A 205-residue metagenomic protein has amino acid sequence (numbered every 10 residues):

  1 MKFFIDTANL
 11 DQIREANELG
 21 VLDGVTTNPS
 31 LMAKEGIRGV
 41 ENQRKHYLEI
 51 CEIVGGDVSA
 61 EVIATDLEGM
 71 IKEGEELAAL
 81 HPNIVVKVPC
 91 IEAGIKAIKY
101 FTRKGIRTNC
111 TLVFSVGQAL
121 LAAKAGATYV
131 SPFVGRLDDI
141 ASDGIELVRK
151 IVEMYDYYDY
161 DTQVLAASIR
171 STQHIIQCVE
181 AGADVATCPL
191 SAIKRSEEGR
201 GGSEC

Functional and structural regions predicted by a protein language model:
F3-I5, N9-I13, L19-V21, T27-Y100 (+1 more regions): Active-site beta->alpha loop and helix N-cap motifs at the rims of alpha/beta catalytic domains
I5-A8, G39, D143, R170 (+1 more regions): Catalytic cores of large soluble enzymes that bind and process phosphate-bearing ligands
D11-L19, G69-E73, A97, S115-A125 (+1 more regions): Catalytic cores of alpha/beta
K45, L190-E197: Charge-dense, low-complexity polyampholytic segments
I53, D57, H81, K96-A97 (+3 more regions): Conserved anion-binding
E180-I193, S203: A structured, mid-to-C-terminal "fold-capping" secondary-structure block
E198-C205: Conserved small/polar residues in nucleotide/adenosyl-binding loops
